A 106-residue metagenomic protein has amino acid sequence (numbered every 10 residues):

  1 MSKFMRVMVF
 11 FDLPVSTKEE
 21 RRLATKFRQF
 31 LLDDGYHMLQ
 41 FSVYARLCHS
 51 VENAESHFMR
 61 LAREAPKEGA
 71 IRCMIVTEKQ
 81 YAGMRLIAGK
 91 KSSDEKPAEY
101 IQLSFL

Functional and structural regions predicted by a protein language model:
S2-M8, P14-L106: Basic nucleic-acid-binding interfaces
